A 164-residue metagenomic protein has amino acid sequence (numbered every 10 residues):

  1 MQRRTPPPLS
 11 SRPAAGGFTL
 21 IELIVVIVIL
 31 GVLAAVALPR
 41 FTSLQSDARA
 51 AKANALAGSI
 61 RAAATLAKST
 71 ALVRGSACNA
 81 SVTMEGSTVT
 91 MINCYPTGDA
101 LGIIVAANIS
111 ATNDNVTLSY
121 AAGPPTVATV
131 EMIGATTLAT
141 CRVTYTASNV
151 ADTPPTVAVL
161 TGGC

Functional and structural regions predicted by a protein language model:
M1-G16: N-terminal leader/signal peptides at the extreme start of proteins
R3-R4, R40, G162-C164: Short, intrinsically disordered N-terminal pre-domain segments
I24-P39: Alpha-helical hydrophobic helix detector
L30, T42-S43, N54, L72: Structural signature of extracellular appendage/secretion-system components
L38, S43-A50: C-terminal region of N-terminal signal peptides and the immediate post-cleavage residues of exported proteins
A48-G75: Membrane-proximal N-terminal amphipathic helix
S69-C164: Periplasmic/extracellular, small/polar-rich flexible segments of pilin-like filament-forming proteins
